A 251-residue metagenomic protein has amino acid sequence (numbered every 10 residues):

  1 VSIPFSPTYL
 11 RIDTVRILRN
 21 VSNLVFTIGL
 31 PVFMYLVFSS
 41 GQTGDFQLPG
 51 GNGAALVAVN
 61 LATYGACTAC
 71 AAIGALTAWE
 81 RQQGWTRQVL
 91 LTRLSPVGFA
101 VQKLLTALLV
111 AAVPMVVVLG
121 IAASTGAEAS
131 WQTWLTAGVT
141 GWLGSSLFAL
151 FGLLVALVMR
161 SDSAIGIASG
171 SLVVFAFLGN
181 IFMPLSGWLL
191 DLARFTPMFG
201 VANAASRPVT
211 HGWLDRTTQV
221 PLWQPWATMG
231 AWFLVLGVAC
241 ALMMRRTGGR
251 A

Functional and structural regions predicted by a protein language model:
V1-L30, G84, R250: Aromatic- and glycine-rich beta-strand/loop motifs that create alpha-glucan
I3-Y9, I181-W223: Short hydrophobic, aromatic-rich alpha-helical segments embedded in or entering the lipid bilayer of multi-pass
L18-G44, A54-A72, A112-P114, I167-F177 (+1 more regions): Hydrophobic alpha-helical transmembrane segments of multi-pass membrane transport/permease proteins
F33, G53-T125: Hydrophobic alpha-helical transmembrane segments of multi-pass membrane transport proteins
V37-Q42, V158-F199: Transmembrane helix segments
L48-T77, T140-L153, L157, V238-A241: Hydrophobic alpha-helical transmembrane segments of membrane proteins
P96-G166, L222-G230, L234-C240: Alpha-helical transmembrane segments and their short interhelical loops
V209-W213, W226-A251: Junction motif at the cytosolic side of a transmembrane helix
